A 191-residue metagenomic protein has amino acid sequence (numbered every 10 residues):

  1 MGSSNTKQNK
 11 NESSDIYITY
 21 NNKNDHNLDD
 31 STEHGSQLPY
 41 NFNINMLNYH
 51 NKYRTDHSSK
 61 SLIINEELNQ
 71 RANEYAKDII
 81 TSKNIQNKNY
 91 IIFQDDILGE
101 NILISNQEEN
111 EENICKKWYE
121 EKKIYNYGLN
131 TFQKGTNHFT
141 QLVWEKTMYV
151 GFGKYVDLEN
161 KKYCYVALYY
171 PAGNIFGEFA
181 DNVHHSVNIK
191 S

Functional and structural regions predicted by a protein language model:
M1-E12: PEST-like, low-complexity acidic/proline-rich intrinsically disordered segments, predominantly at protein N-termini
D15-Y17, Y90, N188: Generic short N-terminal amphipathic or hydrophobic helices
Y17-Y40: N-terminal low-complexity, Pro/Thr/Ser-rich intrinsically disordered segments that act as propeptides or flexible
Y20, E108-S191: Disulfide-stabilized extracellular recognition modules
T32-L98: Short, well-ordered surface patches within globular domains
L62, I102, L142: Short clusters of hydrophobic/aromatic residues that line enzyme substrate/ligand-binding pockets
Y90-S105, E109-C115: A solvent-exposed, acidic/Ser-Thr-rich amphipathic alpha-helical stretch
